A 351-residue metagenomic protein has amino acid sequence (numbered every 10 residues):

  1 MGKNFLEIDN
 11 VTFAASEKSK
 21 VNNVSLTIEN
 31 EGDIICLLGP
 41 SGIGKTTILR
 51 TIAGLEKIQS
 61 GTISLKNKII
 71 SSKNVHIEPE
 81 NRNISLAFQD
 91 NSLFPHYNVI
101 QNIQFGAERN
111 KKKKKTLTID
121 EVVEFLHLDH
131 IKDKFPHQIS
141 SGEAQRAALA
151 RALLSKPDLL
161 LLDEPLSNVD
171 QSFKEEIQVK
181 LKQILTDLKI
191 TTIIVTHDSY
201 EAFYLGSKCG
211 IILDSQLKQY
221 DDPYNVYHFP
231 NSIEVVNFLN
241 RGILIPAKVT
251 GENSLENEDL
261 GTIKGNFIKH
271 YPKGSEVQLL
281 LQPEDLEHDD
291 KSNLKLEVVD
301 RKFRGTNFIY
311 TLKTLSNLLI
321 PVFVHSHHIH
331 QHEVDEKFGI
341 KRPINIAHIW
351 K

Functional and structural regions predicted by a protein language model:
M1-I8, T12-V24, E29-E31, K73-I77: A short, flexible loop at the N-terminus of ABC-type nucleotide-binding domains that lies
C36, H76-E78, R82-S92, I193: ABC nucleotide-binding domain signature
L38-P40: The feature captures the beta-strand-to-loop junction immediately N-terminal to the Walker
T46-L49, A147: ABC ATPase nucleotide-binding domain helices that frame the ATP-binding cleft
A53: Helix-to-loop junction immediately C-terminal to a conserved catalytic motif
T62-N83: ABC ATPase NBD Q-loop/coupling interface
N83, N98-E234: ABC ATPase nucleotide-binding domains
G242, E252-K351: Non-catalytic connector elements of ABC transporters
